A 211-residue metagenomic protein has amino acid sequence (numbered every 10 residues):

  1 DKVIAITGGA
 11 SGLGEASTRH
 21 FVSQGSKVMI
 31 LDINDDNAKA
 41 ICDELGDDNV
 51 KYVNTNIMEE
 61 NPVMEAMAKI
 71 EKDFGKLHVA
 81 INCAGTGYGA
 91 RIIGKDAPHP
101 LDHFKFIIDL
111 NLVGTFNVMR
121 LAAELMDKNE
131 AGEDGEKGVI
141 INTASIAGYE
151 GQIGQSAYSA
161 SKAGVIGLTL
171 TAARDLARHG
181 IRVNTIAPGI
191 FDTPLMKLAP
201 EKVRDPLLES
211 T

Functional and structural regions predicted by a protein language model:
D1-M29: Canonical Rossmann dinucleotide-binding motif of NAD(H)/NADP(H)-dependent dehydrogenases/reductases, specifically
Q24-A40: Conserved glycine-rich Rossmann-like NAD(P)H-binding loop of the short-chain dehydrogenase/reductase
D35-D36, N54-E65, L101: The beta1-alpha1 cofactor-binding region of Rossmann-like NAD(H)/NADP(H)-dependent oxidoreductases
M64, G87-K105, E124, K128-D134 (+2 more regions): Conserved mid-core segment of classical short-chain dehydrogenase/reductases
T86, A97-N117, I141, V165: Catalytic Tyr-X3-Lys loop
M119, S161, T169: Active-site helix of classical SDR
E124, R174-D175: Alpha-helical segment proximal to the catalytic Tyr-Lys
S145: Residue(s) in the substrate-gating loop at a strand-loop-helix junction that position the organic substrate next
